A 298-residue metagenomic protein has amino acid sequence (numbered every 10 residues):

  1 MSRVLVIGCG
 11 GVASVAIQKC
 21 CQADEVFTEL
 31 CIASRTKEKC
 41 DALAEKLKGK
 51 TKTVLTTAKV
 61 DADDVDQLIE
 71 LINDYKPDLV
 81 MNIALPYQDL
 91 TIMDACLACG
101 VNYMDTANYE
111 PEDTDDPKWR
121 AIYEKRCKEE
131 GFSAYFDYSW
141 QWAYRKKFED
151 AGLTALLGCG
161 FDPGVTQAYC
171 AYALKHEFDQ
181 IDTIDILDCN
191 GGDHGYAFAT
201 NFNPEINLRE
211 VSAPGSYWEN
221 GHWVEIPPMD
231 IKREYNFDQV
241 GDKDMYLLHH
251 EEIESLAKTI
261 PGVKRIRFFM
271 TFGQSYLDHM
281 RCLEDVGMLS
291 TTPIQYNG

Functional and structural regions predicted by a protein language model:
C9-G10: Glycine-rich Rossmann-fold phosphate-binding loop(s) that bind the pyrophosphate of adenine dinucleotide cofactors
A13-S14: N-terminal Rossmann-fold NAD(P) dinucleotide-binding loop
T36-K39: Helix N-cap at the beta1-alpha1 junction of Rossmann-like dinucleotide-binding domains, i.e., the first residues
G49-D64: Rossmann-fold cofactor-recognition segment
D61-P77, Q88: Conserved Rossmann-fold cofactor-binding substructure of NAD(P)-dependent oxidoreductases
I72, D78-N82, Y103-D105: N-terminal Rossmann-like NAD(P) cofactor-binding module of classical short-chain dehydrogenase/reductase
A107-L153: Rossmann-fold NAD(P)-binding glycine/threonine-rich loop
K175-G298: C-terminal catalytic/substrate-binding lobe primarily of soluble NAD(P)-dependent oxidoreductases
